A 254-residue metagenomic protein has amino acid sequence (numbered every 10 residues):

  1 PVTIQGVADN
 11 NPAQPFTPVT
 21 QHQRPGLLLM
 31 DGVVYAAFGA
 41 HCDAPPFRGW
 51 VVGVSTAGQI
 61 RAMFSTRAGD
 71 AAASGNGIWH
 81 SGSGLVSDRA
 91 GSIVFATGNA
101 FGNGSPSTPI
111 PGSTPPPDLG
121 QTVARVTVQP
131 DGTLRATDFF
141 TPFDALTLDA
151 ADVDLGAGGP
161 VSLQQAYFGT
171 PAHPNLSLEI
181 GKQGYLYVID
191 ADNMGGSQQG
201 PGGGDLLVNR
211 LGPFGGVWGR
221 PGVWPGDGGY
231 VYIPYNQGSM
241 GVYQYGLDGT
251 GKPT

Functional and structural regions predicted by a protein language model:
P1-T254: Noncatalytic, solvent-exposed loop/strand surfaces of beta-propeller-type extracellular/periplasmic domains
